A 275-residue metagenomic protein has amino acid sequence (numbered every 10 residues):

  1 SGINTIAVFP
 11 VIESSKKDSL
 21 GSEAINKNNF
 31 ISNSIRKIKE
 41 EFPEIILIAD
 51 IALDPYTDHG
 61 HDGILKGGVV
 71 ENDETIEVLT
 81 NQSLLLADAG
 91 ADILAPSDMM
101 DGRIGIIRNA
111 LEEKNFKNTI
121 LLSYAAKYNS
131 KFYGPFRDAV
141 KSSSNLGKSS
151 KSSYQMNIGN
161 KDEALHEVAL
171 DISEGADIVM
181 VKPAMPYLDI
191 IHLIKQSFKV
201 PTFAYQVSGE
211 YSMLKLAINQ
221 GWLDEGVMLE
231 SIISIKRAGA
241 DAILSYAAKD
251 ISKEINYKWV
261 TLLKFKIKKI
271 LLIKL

Functional and structural regions predicted by a protein language model:
S1-V200, Y205-Y257: Alpha/beta enzyme core
E44, L263-K264: Generic low-complexity segments that are intrinsically disordered, proline-rich and/or Lys/Arg-biased
K264-I270: Polybasic, lysine-rich low-complexity intrinsically disordered segments
